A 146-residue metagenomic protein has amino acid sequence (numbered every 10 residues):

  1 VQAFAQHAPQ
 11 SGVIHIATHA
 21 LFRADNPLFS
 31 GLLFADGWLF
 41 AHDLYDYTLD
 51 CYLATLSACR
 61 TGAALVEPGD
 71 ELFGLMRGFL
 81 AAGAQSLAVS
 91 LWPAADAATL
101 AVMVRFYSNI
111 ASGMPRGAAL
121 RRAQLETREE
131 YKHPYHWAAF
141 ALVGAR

Functional and structural regions predicted by a protein language model:
V1-R146: Catalytic cores of enzymes
